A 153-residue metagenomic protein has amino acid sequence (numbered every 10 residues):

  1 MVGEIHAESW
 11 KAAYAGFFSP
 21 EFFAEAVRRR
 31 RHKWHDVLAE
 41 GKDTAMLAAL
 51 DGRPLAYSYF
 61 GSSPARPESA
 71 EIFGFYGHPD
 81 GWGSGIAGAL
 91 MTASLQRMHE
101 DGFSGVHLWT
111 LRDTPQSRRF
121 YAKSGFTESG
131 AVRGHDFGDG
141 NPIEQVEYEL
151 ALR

Functional and structural regions predicted by a protein language model:
G3-D80, G88-R97, D101, G134 (+1 more regions): Acetyl-CoA-dependent GNAT
A13, S84, S129: Residues that scaffold the ATP/ADP-binding catalytic core of kinase and kinase-like folds
S69, G83, S117-R119: Generic domain-boundary/flexible-linker signal
H78-D80, S84, R112-D113: Active-site acidic-Proline motif in GNAT/NAT acetyltransferases
I86-M91, L95, L108, S117-R118: A structural feature recognizing the 12-helix transmembrane core of secondary solute carriers
S104-H107, L111-R118, A122-T127, G134-R153: C-terminal "cap" of GNAT-fold acetyltransferases
